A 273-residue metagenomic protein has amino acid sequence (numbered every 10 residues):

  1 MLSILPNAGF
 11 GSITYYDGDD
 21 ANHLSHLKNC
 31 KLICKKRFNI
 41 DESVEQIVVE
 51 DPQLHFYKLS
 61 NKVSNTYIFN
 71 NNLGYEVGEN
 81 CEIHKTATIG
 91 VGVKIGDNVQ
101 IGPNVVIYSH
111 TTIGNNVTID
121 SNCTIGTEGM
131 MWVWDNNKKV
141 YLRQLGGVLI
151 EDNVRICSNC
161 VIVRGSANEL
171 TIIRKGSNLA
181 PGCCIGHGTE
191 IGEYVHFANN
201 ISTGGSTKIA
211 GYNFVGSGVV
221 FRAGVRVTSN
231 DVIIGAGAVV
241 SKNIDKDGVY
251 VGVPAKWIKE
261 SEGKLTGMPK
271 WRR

Functional and structural regions predicted by a protein language model:
M1-G74, E79-N80, N116, N122-C123 (+3 more regions): Terminal amphipathic alpha-helical/low-complexity segments used for targeting or macromolecular assembly
L54-H55, K94, Q100, T118: Internal alpha/beta core interface subdomains
N104-I107, N122: Extracellular beta-helix/beta-solenoid repeat scaffolds
I119-V154, S158-K175, L179-R273: Glycine-rich hexapeptide-repeat left-handed beta-helix
